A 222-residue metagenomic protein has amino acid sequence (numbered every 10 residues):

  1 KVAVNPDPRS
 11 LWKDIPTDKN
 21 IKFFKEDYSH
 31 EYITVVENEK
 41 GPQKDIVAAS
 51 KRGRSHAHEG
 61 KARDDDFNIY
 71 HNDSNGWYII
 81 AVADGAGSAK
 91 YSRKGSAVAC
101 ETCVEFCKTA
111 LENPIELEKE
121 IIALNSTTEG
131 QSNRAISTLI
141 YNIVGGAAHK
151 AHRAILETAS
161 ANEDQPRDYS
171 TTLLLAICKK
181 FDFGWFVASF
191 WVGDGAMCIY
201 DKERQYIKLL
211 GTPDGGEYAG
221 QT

Functional and structural regions predicted by a protein language model:
K1-T222: PP2C/PPM-type serine/threonine phosphatase catalytic domain
